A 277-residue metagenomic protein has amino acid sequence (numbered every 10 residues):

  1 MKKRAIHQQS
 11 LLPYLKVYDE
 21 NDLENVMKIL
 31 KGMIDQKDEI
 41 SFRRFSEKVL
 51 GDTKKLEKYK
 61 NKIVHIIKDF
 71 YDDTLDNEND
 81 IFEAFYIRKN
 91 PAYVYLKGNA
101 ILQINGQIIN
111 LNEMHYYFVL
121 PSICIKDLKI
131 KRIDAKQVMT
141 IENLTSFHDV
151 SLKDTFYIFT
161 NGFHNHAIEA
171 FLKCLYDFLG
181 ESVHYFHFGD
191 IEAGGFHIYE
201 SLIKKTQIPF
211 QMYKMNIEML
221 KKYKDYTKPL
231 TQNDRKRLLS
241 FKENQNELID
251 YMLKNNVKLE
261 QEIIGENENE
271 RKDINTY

Functional and structural regions predicted by a protein language model:
M1-F159, H164-D177, G194, E218-Y277: Nucleic-acid enzyme cleavage-core boundary/entry regions
V138, H184-F186, Q211: A structural signal for isolated positions on well-ordered beta-strands in alpha/beta enzyme cores
T140, H187, T206: Functionally constrained cores in energy, signaling, and assembly domains
S151-D154, K173-G180, E200-Q211: Short, surface-exposed basic-aromatic patches at helix termini and helix-loop junctions that form
S182-E192: Acidic beta-strand-to-loop metal/phosphate-binding motif
Q211-I217: RNase H-like polynucleotidyl transferase catalytic core
